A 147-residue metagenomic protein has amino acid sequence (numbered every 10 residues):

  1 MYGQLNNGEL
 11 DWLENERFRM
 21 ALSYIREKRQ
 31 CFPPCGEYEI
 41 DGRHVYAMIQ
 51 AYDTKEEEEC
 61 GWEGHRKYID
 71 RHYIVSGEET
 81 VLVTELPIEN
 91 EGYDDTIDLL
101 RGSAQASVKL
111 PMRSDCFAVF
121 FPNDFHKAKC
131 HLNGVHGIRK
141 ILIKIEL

Functional and structural regions predicted by a protein language model:
M1-I49, E56-G64: A short, N-terminal "cap"/entry segment at the start of jelly-roll beta-barrel domains of the cupin/DSBH fold
R19-S23, D95, L100-R101, S114: Compositionally biased, non-globular sequence tracts
G42, E58-D70, L86-G92, Q105 (+1 more regions): A short beta-loop-beta micro-motif enriched in histidine and acidic residues
H44, Y68, E78-T80, C116 (+1 more regions): Structural motif
Q50-R66, D94-S107, D124-K127: Short acidic (Asp/Glu) patches
R66-T80, E85-P87, Y93-L100, K144-I145: Short, conserved beta-strand element in jelly-roll/cupin
L110-C130: Conserved metal-binding segment of the jelly-roll/cupin
F117-V119, V135-L147: A short hydrophobic beta-strand segment most commonly corresponding to one strand of the jelly-roll/cupin
